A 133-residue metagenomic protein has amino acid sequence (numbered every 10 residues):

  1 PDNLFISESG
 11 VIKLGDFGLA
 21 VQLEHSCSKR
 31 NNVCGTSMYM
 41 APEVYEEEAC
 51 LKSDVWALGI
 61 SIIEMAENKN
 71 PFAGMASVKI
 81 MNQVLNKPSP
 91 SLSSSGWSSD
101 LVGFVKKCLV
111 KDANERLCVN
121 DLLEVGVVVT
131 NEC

Functional and structural regions predicted by a protein language model:
N31-M40: Conserved activation segment of eukaryotic-like protein kinases, specifically the C-terminal portion of the activation
D54: Conserved catalytic-loop aspartate of Hanks-type protein kinases
E67-N70: Structural helix C-cap motif within protein kinase domains
V84-S95: Short proline-rich PxxP-based motifs
G96-L109: Conserved C-terminal C-lobe helix
V110-E132: Terminal C-lobe "cap" of eukaryotic-type protein kinase domains
